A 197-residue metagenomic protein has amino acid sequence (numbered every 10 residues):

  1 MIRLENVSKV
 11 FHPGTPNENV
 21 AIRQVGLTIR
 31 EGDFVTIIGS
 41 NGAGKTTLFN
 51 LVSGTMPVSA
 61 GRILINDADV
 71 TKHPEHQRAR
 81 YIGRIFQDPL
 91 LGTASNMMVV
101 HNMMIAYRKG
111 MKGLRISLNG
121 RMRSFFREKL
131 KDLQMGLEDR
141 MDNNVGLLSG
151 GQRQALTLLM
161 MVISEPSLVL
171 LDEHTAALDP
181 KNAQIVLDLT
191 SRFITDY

Functional and structural regions predicted by a protein language model:
M1-L4, V10-Q24, K72-P74: A short, flexible loop at the N-terminus of ABC-type nucleotide-binding domains that lies
T15, D69-G83, G113-N119: ABC ATPase NBD coupling module
I38-S40: The feature captures the beta-strand-to-loop junction immediately N-terminal to the Walker
S53: Helix-to-loop junction immediately C-terminal to a conserved catalytic motif
G61-D69: Conserved ABC transporter NBD signature motif
D88, N96-K109: Q-loop/switch helix immediately C-terminal to the Walker
E173-H174: Walker B catalytic motif
